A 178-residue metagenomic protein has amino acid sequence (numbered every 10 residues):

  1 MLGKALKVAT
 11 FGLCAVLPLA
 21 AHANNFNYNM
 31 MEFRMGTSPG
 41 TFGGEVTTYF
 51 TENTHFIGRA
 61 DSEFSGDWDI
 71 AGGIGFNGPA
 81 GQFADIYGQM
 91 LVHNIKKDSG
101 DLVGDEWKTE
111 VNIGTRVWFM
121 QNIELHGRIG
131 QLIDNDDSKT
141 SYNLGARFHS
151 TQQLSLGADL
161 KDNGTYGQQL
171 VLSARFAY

Functional and structural regions predicted by a protein language model:
M1-N27: Cleavable N-terminal export/targeting peptides
A21-F64, D69, A177: Short glycine/proline- and aromatic-enriched beta-strand/turn motifs that initiate or cap beta-hairpins
F26, E52-G58, P79-G88, F119-G127 (+1 more regions): Repeated loop/turn-to-beta-strand initiation elements of outer-membrane beta-barrel proteins
M31-T37, G58-S62, G88-N94, G127-Q131 (+1 more regions): Transmembrane beta-barrel strands of outer-membrane/channel proteins
S38-F42, G66-I70, D105-V111, S138-Y142 (+1 more regions): Residues that define the transmembrane beta-barrel architecture of outer-membrane proteins
P39, F64-G66, A80, N94-G100 (+2 more regions): Gram-negative outer-membrane beta-barrel proteins
T48, F76-G78, T115-V117, F148 (+2 more regions): Residue-level signature of outer-membrane beta-barrel architecture
G72-I74, Y142-S155, G167-Y178: Outer-membrane beta-barrel "beta-signal"
